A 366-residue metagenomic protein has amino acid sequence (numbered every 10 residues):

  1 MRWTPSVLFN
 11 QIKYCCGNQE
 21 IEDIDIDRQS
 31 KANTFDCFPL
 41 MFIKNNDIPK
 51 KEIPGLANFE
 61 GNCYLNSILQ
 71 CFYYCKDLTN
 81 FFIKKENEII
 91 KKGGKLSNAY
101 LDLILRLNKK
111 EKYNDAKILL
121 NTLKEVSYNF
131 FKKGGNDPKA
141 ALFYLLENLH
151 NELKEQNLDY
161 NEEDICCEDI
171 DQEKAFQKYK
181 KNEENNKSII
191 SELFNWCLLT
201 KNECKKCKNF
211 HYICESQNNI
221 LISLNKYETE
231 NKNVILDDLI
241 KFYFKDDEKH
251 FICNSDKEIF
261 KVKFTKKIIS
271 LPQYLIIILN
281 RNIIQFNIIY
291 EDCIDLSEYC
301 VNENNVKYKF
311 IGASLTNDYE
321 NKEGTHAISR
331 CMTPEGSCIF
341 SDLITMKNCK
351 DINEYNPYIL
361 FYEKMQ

Functional and structural regions predicted by a protein language model:
R2-K51, F72, F82-I90, E184 (+1 more regions): Exposed substrate/partner-binding surface patches
R2-P5, I12-E168, I276-I277, F361-M365: USP/UBP deubiquitinase core
N62, K201-E203, I328: Beta-sheet entry/capping signal
L103, N202, C207-F210: Structured, charged N-terminal subsegments at the starts of enzyme catalytic cores and at intra-chain domain/subunit
E163-E183: Intrinsically disordered, low-complexity regulatory segments in eukaryotic proteins
S188-E192: Short, recurring structural edge motifs at helix starts
N195-W196: Low-complexity, polar/charged sequence tracts that form flexible coils or short amphipathic helices and often embed
L199-K201, H250: Residues immediately within or flanking Cys/His clusters that coordinate Zn2+ in small zinc-binding modules
